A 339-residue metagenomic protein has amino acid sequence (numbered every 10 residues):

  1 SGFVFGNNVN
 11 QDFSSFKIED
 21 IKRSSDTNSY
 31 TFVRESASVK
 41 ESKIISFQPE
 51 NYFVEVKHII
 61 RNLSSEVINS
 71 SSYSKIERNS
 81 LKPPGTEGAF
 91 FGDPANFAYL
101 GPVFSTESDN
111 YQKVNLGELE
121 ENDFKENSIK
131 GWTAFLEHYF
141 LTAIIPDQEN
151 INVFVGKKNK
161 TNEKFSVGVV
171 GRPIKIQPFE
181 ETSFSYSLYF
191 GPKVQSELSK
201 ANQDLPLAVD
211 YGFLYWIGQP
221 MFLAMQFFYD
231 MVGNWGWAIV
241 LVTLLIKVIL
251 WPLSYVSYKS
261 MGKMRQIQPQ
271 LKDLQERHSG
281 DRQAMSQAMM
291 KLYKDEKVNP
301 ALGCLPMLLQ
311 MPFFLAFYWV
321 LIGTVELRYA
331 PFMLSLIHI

Functional and structural regions predicted by a protein language model:
S1-L207: Soluble non-transmembrane domains of integral membrane proteins
H58, S71-D93, D147, N162-F165 (+1 more regions): Helix-loop-helix
